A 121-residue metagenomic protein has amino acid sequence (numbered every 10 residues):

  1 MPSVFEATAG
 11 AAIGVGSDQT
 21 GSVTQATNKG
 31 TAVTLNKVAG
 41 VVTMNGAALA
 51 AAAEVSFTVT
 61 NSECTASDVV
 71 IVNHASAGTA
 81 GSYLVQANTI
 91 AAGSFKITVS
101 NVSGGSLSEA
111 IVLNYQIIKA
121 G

Functional and structural regions predicted by a protein language model:
M1-A66, T89-G121: Extracellular receptor-binding modules and their adjoining Ser/Thr/Gly/Asp/Asn-rich linkers
D68-S76: Terminal beta-strand-rich extracellular "head" domains that mediate receptor/glycan or other ligand binding
S76-G81, S103-S106: Extended, low-complexity, turn-rich repeat/linker tracts enriched in Gly/Pro/Ser/Thr and Asp/Glu that occur
S82-I90: Glycan-recognition/cleft segments
